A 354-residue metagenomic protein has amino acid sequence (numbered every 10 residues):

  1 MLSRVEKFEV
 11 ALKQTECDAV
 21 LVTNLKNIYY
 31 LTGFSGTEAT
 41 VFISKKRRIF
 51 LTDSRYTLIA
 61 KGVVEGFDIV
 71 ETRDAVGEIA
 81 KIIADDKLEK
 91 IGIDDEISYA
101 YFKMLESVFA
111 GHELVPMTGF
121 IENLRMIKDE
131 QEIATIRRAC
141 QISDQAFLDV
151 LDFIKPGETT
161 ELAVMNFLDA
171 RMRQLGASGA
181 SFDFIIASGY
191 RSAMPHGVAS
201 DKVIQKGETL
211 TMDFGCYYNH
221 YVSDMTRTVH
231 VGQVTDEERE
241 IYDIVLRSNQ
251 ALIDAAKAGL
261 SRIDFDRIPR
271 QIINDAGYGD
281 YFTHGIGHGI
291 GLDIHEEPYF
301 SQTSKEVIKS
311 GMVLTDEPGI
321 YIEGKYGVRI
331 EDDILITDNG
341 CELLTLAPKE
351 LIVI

Functional and structural regions predicted by a protein language model:
M1-I354: Active-site neighborhoods and metal-handling regions in enzymes and metal-associated proteins
